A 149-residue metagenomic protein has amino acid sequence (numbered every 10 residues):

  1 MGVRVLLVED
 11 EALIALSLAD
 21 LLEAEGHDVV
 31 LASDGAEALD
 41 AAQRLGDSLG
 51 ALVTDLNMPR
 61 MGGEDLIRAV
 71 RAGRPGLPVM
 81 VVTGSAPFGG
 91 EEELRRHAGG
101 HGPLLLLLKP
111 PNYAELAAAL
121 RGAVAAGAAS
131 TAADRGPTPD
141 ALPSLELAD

Functional and structural regions predicted by a protein language model:
E9: Conserved acidic carboxylate
A12-L31, H101-L104: Two-component/phosphorelay signaling modules centered on CheY-like receiver
L31-A51: Acidic, metal-coordinating helix/loop segments flanking the phosphotransfer/catalytic sites of two-component signaling
D34-E37, M61-L66: Acidic catalytic/metal-coordinating carboxylates
D55, T83: Active-site residues of response regulator receiver
M58: Receiver (REC) domain active-site loop signature in two-component systems and cognate sites in sensor histidine kinases
D65, A86-L108, A114, A118 (+1 more regions): Alpha4 helix (beta4-alpha4-beta5 surface) of REC/receiver domains from two-component response regulators
A125-D149: CheY-like receiver
